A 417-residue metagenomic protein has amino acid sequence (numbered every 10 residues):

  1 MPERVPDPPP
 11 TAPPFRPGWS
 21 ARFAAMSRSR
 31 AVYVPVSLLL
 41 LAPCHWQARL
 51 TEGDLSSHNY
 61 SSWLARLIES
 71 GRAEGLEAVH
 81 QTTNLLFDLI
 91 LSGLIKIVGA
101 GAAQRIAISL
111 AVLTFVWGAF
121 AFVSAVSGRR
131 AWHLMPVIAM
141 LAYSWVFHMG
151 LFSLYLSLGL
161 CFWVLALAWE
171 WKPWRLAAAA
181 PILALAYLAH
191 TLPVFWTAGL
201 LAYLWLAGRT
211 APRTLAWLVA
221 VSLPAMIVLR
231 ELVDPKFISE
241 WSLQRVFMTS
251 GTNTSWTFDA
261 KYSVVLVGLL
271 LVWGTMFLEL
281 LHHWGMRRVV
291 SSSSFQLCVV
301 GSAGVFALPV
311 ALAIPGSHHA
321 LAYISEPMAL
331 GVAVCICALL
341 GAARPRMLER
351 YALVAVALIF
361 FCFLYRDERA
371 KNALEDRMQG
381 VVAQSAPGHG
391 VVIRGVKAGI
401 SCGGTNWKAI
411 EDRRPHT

Functional and structural regions predicted by a protein language model:
C44-H58, G71, V79, T83-N84 (+1 more regions): Transmembrane catalytic cores of multi-pass membrane glycosyltransferases and polysaccharide-assembly enzymes
Y60-L64, E77-A100: Short hydrophobic/aromatic helix or loop-helix immediately within or flanking a transmembrane segment in polytopic
I106-S127: Transmembrane-helix motifs of polytopic, lipid-linked glycan transferases
V146-L156: Short acidic/glycine- and proline-prone juxtamembrane loop motifs at membrane-interface regions of multi-pass membrane
C161-A177: Membrane-interface transmembrane helices that cradle and orient dolichyl/undecaprenyl
A342-R369: Signature aromatic-anchored transmembrane alpha helix within multi-pass, membrane-resident enzymes that catalyze glycan
F360-Q384: Hydrophobic alpha-helical transmembrane segments in integral membrane proteins
K371, A383-T417: Short periplasmic/luminal acceptor-recognition loop of GT-C membrane glycosyltransferases, typified by
